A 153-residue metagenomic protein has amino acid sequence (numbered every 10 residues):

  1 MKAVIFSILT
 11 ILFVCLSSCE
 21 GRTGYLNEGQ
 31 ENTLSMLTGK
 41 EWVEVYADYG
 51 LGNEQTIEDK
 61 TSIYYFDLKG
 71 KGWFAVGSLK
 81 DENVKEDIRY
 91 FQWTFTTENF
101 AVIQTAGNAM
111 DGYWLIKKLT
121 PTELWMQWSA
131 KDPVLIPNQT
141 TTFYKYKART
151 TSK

Functional and structural regions predicted by a protein language model:
M1-E20: Sec-dependent bacterial lipoprotein signal peptides
C19-I88, T96-K153: Lipid interaction determinants
